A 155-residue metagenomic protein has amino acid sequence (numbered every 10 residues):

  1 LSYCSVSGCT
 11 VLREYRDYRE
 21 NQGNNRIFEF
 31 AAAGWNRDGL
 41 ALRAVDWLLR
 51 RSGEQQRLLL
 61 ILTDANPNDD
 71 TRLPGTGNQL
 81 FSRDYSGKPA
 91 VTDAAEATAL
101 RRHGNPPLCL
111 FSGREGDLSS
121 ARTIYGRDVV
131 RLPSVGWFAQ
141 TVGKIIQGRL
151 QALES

Functional and structural regions predicted by a protein language model:
L1-S155: Acidic, glycine-rich A-domain
